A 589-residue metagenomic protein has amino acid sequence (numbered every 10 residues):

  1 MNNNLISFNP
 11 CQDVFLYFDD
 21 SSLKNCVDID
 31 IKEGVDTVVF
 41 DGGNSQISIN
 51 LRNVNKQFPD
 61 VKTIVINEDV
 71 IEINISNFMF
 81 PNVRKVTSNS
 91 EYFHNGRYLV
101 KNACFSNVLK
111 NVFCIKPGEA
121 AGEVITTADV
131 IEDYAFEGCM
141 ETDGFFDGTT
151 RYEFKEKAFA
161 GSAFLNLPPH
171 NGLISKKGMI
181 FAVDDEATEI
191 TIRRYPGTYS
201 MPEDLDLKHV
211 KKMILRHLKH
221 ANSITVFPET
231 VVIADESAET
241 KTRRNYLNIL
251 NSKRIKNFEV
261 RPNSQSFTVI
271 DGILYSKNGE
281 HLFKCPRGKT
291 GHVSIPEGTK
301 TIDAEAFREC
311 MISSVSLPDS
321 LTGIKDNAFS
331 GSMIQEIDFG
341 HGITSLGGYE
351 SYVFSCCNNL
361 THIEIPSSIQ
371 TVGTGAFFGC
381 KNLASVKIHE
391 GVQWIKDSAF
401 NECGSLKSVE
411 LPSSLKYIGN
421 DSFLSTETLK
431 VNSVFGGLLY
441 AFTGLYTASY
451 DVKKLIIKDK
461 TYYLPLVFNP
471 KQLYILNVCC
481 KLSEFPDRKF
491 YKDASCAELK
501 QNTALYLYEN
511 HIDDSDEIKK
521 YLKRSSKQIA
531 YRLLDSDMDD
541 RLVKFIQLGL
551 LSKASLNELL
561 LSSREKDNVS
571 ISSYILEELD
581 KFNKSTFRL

Functional and structural regions predicted by a protein language model:
M1-E72, M79-D133, E137-E156, A160-K177 (+10 more regions): Structural signature of tandem-repeat unit edges
R541, S570-I571: Conserved ankyrin/ankyrin-like repeat signature
S562-S563: Solvent-exposed segments in extracellular or luminal domains encompassing
S570, L576-S585: Short, amphipathic alpha-helical interaction segments positioned at domain boundaries
